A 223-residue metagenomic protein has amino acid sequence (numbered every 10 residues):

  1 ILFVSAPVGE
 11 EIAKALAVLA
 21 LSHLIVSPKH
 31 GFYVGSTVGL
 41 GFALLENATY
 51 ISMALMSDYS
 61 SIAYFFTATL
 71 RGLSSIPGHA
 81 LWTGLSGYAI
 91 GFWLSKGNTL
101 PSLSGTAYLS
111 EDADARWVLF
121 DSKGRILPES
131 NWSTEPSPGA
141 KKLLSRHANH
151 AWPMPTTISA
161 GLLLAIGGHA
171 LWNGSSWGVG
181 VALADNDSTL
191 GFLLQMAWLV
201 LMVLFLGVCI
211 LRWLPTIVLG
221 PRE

Functional and structural regions predicted by a protein language model:
I1-E223: Hydrophobic alpha-helical segments at protein termini of multi-pass membrane proteins
